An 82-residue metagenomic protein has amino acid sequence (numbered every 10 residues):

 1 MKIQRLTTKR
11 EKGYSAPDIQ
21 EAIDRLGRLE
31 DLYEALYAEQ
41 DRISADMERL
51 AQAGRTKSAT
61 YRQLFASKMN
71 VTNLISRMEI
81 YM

Functional and structural regions predicted by a protein language model:
M1-M82: Extended, charge-rich alpha-helical interface modules
